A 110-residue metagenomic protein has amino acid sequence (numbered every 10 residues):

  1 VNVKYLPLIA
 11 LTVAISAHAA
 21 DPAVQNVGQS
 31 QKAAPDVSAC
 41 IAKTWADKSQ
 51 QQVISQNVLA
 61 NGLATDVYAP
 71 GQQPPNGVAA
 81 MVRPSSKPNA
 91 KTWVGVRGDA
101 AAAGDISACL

Functional and structural regions predicted by a protein language model:
V1-P7: Bacterial N-terminal signal peptides that target proteins for export
Y5, A17-V53: Terminal, regulation- and interaction-focused segments at domain boundaries
P7-I15: Hydrophobic helical h-region of N-terminal Sec-dependent signal peptides in bacterial secretory/periplasmic proteins
A23, P74-M81, G104: Short, surface-exposed coil-to-beta transition loops
I41, G71, S86, G98-A100: A mature extracytoplasmic/lumenal domain signature
T44-P75: N-terminal, post-signal-peptide region of Sec/Tat-exported proteins
V82-V94: C-terminal structural segments of small proteins and small subunits
K91-L110: C-terminal partner/receptor-binding element of secreted or periplasmic proteins
